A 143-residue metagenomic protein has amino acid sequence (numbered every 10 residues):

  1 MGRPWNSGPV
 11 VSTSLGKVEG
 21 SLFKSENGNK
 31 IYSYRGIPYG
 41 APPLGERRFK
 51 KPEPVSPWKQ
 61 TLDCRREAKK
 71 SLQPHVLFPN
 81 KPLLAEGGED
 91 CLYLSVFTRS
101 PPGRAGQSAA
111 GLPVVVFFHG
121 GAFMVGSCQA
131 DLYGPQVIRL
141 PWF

Functional and structural regions predicted by a protein language model:
G2-F143: Non-catalytic accessory segments of hydrolases
